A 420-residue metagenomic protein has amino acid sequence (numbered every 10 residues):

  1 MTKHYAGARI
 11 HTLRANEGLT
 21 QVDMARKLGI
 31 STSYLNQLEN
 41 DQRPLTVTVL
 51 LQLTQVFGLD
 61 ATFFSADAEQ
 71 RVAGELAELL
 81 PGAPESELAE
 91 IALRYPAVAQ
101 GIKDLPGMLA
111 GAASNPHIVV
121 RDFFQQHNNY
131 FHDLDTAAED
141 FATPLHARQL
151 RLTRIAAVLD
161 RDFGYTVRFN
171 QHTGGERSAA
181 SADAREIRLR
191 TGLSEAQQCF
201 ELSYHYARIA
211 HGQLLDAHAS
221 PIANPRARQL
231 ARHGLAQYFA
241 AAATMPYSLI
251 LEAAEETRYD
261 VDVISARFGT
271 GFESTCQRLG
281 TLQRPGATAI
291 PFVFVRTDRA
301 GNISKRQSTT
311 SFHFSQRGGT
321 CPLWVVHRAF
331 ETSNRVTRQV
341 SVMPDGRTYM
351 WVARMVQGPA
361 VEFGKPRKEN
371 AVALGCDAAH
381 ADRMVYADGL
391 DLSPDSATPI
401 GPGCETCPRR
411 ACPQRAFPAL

Functional and structural regions predicted by a protein language model:
T2-Y5, T12-A15, R26, I30 (+5 more regions): Short juxta-domain linker segments that transition from a proline/glycine-rich, charged coil into a short amphipathic
G7-I10, T20-Q21: Short, conserved structural micro-motifs that define repeat-unit consensus positions and nucleotide-binding loops
V22, S33: Residues within helix-turn-helix
